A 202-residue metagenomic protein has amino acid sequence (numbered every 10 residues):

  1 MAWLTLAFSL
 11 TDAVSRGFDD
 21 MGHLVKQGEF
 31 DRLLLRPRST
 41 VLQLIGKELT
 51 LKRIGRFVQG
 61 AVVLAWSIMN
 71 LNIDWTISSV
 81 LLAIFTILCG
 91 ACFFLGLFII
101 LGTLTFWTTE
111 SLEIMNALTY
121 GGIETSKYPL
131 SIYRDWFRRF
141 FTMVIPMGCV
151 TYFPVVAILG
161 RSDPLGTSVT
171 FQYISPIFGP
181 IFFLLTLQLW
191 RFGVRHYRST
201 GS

Functional and structural regions predicted by a protein language model:
M1-A61: Hydrophobic alpha-helical transmembrane segments of multi-pass membrane transport proteins
L4, G102-A157: Transmembrane helix segments
A13, G17-L24, I99-T103, W107 (+1 more regions): Membrane-spanning helices that line or support transport/gating and their immediate boundary helices in channels
R38-L51, L81, F85, S126 (+1 more regions): Alpha-helical membrane-protein architecture signal
K52-L64, I68, F94-F98, M143 (+1 more regions): Hydrophobic alpha-helical transmembrane segments in multi-pass membrane proteins
A65-T86, A157-Q172: Membrane-interfacial helix-loop-helix connectors in multipass membrane proteins
L82-T103, I177-L184: Hydrophobic alpha-helical transmembrane segments of polytopic membrane proteins
T109, I177-S202: Junction motif at the cytosolic side of a transmembrane helix
